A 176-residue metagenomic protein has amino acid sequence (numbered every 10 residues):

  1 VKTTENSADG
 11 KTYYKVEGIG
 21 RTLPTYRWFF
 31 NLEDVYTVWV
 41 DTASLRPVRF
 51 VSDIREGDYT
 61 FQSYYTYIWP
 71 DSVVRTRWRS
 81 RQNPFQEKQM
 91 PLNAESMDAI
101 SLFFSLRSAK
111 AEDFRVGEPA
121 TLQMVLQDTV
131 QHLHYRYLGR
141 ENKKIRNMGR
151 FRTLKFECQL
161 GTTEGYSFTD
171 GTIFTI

Functional and structural regions predicted by a protein language model:
V1-T37, F50-Q62, P119, M124 (+3 more regions): N-terminal cleavable signal peptides for secretion/export
V1-T4, D34-V40, S63-Y67, L133-E141 (+1 more regions): Hydrophobic/aromatic beta-strand elements that line small-molecule binding cavities or substrate pockets in beta-rich
G10-K11, W39-V48, Y67-V73, I176: Short, solvent-exposed coil/turn segments at beta-strand boundaries
K15-I19, T37, R75, H134 (+2 more regions): Beta-strand secondary-structure signal
I19, I54, I68, I100 (+2 more regions): Weak global preference for isoleucine
N31-E33, T37-L45, R146, R152-I176: Gly/Pro-enriched, hydrophobic low-complexity segments that function as extracytoplasmic propeptides/linkers
T60-E164: Solvent-exposed helix/loop surface patches that form functional interfaces
